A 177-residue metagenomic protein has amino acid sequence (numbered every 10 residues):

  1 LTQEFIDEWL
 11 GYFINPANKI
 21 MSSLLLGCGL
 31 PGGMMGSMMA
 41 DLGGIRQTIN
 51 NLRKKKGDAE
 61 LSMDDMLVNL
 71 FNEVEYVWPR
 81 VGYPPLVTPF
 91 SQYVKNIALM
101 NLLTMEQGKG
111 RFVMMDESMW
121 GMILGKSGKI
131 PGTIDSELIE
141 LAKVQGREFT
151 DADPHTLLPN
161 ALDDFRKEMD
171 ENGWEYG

Functional and structural regions predicted by a protein language model:
L1-N18: Functional cores that coordinate and move charged inorganic groups
A17-G177: Terminal or standalone catalytic/regulatory effector modules within metabolic enzymes and repeat proteins
